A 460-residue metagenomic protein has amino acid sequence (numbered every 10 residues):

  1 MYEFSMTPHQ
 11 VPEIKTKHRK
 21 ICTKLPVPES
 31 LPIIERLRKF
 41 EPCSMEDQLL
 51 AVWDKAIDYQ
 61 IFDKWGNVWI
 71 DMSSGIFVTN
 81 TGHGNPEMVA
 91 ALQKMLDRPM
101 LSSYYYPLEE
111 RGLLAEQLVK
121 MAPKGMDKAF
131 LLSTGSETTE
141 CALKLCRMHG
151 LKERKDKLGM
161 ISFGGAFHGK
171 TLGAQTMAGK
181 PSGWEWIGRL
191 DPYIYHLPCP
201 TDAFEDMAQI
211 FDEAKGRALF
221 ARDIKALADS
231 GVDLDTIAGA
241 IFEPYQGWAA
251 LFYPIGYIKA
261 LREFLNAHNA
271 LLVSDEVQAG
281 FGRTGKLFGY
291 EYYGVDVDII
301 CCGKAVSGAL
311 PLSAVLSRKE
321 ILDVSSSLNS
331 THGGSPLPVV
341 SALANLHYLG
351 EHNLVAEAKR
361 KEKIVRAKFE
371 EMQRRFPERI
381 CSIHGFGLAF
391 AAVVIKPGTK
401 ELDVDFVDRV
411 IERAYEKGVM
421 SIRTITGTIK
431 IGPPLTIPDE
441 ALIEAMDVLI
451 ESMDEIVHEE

Functional and structural regions predicted by a protein language model:
Y2-E460: Conserved N-terminal phosphate-binding loop of PLP-dependent enzymes in the Aspartate aminotransferase
